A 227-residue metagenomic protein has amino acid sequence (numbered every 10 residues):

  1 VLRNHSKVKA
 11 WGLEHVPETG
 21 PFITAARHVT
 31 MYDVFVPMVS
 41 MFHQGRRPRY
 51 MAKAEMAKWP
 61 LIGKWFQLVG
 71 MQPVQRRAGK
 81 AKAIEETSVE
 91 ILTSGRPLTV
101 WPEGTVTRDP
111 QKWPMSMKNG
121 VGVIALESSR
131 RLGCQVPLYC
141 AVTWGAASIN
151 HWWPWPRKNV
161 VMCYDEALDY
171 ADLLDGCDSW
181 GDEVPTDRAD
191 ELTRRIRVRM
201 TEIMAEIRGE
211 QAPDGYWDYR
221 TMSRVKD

Functional and structural regions predicted by a protein language model:
V1-G20: A short, well-structured juxtamembrane/interface segment
V1-K7, K58-V69, W153-R157: Alpha-helical membrane-targeting segments
V16, Q111-E183, Y219: A cross-family acyltransferase "interaction/gating" segment
V16-A78: Catalytic core of membrane glycerolipid acyltransferases/transacylases, capturing the structured, soluble-facing
P21-I23, P97-W101, P137: Residue-level preference for the first positions of well-ordered beta-strands
I91-G122: Catalytic-site beta-strand/loop segments enriched in glycine and acidic/polar residues
A171-W180, D187-A205: A conserved mid-domain beta-alpha-beta active-site/ligand-binding segment of alpha/beta enzyme cores
R208-D227: Short, highly charged C-terminal tails/helix-capping segments
